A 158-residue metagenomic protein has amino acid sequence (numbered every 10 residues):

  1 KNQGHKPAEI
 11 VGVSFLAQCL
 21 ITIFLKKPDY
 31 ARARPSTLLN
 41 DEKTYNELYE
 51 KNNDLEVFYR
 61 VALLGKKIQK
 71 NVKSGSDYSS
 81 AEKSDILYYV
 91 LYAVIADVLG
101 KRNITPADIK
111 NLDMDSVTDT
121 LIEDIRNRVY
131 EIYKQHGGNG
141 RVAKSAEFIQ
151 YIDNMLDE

Functional and structural regions predicted by a protein language model:
K1-Y130, N139-D157: Solvent-exposed functional surfaces
Q135-H136: Nucleic-acid endonuclease domains
